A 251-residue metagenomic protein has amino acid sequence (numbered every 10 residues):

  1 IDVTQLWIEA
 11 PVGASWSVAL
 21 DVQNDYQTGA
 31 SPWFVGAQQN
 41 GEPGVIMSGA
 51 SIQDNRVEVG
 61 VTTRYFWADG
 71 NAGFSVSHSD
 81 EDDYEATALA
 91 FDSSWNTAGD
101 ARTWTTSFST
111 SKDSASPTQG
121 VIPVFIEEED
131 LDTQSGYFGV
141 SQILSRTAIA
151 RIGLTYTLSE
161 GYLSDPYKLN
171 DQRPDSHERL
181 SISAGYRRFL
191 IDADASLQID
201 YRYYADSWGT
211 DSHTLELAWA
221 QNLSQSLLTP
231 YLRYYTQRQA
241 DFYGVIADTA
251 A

Functional and structural regions predicted by a protein language model:
I1, D21, S31-A37, S75-S77 (+5 more regions): Outer-membrane beta-barrel translocator domains and adjoining extracellular loop/strand segments of Gram-negative
D2-L6, V57-V61, T87-F91, D132-F138 (+5 more regions): Hydrophobic, lipid-facing positions within transmembrane beta-strands of outer-membrane proteins
A14-V18, V57, A68-A72, T87 (+5 more regions): Outer-envelope beta-barrel architecture signal
L20-V22, F74, W104-F108, I152-L154 (+3 more regions): Membrane-embedded beta-strand positions of outer-membrane beta-barrel proteins
N24-T28, W67-D69, V76-D82, W95-T97 (+7 more regions): Transmembrane beta-strands of outer-membrane beta-barrel pores
A37-G49, L154-G185, A205-T214, A220-A251: Outer membrane beta-barrel transmembrane domains
G44-G49, S75-S79, A90-D92, Q119-E127 (+4 more regions): Extracellular loop and loop/strand-boundary signature of outer-membrane beta-barrel proteins
A50-R56, D82-A86, T97-G99, E127-T133 (+3 more regions): Transmembrane beta-barrel outer-membrane domains
